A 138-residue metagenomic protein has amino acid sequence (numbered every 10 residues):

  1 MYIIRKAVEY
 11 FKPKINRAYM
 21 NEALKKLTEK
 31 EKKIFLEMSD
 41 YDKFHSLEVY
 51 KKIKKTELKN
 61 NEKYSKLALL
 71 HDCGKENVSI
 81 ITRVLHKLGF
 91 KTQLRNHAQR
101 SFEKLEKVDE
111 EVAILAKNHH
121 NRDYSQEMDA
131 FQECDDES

Functional and structural regions predicted by a protein language model:
M1-K33: Non-catalytic interface/linker regions that flank or bridge core catalytic/transmembrane domains
K32-H45, K51-S138: Divalent metal-dependent catalytic cores for phosphoryl transfer on phosphate-bearing substrates
